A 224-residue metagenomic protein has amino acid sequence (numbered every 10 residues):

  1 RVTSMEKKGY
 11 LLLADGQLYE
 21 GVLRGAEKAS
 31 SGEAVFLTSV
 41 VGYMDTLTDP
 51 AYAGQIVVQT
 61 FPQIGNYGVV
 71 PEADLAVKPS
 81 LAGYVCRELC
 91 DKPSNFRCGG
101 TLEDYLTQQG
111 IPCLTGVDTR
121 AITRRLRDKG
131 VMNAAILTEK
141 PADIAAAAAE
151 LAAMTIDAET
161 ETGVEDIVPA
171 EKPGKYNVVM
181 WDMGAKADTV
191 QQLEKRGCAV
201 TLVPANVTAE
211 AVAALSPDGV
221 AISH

Functional and structural regions predicted by a protein language model:
S4-N177, W181-L215: RNA-binding accessory domains that recognize and position tRNA/RNA substrates
A221-H224: Glycine-rich beta-strand-to-loop/alpha-helix junction loops that act as flexible
